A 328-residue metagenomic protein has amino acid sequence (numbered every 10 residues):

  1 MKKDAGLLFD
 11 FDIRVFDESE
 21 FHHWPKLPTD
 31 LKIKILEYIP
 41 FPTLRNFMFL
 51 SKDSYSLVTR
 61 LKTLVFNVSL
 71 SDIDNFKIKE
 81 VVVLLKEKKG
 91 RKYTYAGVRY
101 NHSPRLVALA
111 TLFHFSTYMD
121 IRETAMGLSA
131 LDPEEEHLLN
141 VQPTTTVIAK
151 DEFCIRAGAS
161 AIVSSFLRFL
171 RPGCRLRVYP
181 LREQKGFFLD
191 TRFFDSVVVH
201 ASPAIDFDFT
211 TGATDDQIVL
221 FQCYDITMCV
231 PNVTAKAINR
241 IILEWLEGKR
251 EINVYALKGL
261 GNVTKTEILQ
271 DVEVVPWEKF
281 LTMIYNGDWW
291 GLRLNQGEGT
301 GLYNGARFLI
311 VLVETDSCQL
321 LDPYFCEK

Functional and structural regions predicted by a protein language model:
M1-K328: Non-core capping and flanking segments associated with repeat-based/extracellular domains
